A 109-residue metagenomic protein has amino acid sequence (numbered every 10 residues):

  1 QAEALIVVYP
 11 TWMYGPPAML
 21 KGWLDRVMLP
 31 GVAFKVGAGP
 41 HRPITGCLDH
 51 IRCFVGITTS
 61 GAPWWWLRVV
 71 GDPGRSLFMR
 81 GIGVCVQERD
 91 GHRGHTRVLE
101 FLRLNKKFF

Functional and structural regions predicted by a protein language model:
Q1-S76: Helix-loop-strand module that forms the ligand-binding subsite of alpha/beta enzymes
W65-V69, P73-F109: Glycine-rich phosphate/pyrophosphate-binding loop and the adjoining helix
